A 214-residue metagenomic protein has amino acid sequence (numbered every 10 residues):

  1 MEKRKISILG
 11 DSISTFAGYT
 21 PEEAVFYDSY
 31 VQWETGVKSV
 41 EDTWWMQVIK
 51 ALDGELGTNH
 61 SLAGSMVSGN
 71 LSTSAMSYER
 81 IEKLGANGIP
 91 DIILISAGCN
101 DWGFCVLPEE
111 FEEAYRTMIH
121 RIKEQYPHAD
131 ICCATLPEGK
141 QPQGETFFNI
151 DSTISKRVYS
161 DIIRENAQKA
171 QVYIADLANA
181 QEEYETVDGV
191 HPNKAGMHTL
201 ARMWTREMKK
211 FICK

Functional and structural regions predicted by a protein language model:
M1-E2: Immediate post-signal peptide segment of exported/extracytoplasmic ligand-binding proteins
K5-S7, Y19-E113, R157: Conserved SGNH/GDSL esterase-like catalytic core that processes O-acyl groups on lipids and polysaccharides
L9-G10, A134: Short hydrophobic segments within beta-strands
I13-S14: Short active-site segment of divalent metal-dependent hydrolases/proteases that encodes the spacing between
M76-K214: Alpha-helical cap/lid subdomain in secreted, periplasmic, or secretory-pathway luminal O-acyl-processing enzymes
